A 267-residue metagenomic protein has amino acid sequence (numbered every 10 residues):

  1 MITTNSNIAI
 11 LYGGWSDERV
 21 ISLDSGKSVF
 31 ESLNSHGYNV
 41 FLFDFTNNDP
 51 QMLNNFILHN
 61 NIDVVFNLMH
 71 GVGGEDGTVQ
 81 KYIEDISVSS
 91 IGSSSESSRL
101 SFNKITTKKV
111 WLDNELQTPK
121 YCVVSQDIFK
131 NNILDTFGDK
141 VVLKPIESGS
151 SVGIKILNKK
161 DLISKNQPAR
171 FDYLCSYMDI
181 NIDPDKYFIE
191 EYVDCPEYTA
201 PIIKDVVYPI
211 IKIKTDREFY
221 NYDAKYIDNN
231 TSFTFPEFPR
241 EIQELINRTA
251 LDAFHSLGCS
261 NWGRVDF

Functional and structural regions predicted by a protein language model:
M1-E96, S101-F102, T106, S125-N132: ATP-binding N-terminal substructure of ATP-dependent carboxylate-amine bond-forming enzymes
M1-Y12, D24, V40, F56-H59 (+2 more regions): Active-site nucleotide/adenylate-binding loops and adjacent lid/helix of ATP-dependent enzymes
K165-R248: Phosphate-binding site of ATP-dependent enzymes
E191, A200, F254-F267: Conserved metal-phosphate-binding beta-hairpin within the catalytic cores of diverse ATP-dependent phosphoryl-transfer
